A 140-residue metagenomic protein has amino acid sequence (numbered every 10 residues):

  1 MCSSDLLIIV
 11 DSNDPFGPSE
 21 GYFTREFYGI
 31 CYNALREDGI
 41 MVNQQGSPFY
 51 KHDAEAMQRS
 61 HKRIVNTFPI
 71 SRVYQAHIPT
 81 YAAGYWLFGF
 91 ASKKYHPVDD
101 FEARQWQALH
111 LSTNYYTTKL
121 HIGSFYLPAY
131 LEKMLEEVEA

Functional and structural regions predicted by a protein language model:
M1-S3: Short, small-residue-biased leader/transition segments that mark boundaries at the very start of proteins
D5-D11: Short SAM/SAH-binding signature in class I
P15-F23: Glycine/threonine-rich flexible loop motifs
S19, G46-H61: Conserved class I S-adenosyl-L-methionine
F23-E37, V65: A short glycine-rich, Lys/Arg-flanked "PGG" loop and its adjoining helix->strand segment in the class I
Y28-G29, A54-Q75, G89: Conserved Class I S-adenosyl-L-methionine
D38-Q45: Conserved beta-strand signature within the Rossmann-like core of class I S-adenosyl-L-methionine
A83-A140: SAM/dcSAM-binding transferase cores
